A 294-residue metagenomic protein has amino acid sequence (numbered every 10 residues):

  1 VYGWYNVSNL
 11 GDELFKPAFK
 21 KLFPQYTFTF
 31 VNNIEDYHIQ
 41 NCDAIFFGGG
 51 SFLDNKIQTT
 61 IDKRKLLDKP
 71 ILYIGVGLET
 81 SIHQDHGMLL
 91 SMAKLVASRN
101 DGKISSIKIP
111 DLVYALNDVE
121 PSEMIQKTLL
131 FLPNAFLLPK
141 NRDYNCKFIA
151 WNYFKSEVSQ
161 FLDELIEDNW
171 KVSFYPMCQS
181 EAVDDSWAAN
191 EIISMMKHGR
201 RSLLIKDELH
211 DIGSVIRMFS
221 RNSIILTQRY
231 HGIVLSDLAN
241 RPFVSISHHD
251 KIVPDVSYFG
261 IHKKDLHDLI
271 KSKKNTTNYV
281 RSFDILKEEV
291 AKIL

Functional and structural regions predicted by a protein language model:
V1-L294: Active-site anion-handling motifs in enzyme catalytic cores
